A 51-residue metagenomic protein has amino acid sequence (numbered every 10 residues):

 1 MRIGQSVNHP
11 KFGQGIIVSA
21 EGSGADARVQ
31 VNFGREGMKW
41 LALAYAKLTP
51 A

Functional and structural regions predicted by a protein language model:
M1-R28: C-terminal accessory/binding modules appended to enzymatic or scaffolding proteins
Q5, T49-A51: Structured alpha-helical
I17, A25, K39-L41, A51: Short acidic, gly/pro-rich beta-turn/loop elements at beta-sheet edges and active-site/ligand-binding grooves
R28-K47: A short macromolecule-binding patch
